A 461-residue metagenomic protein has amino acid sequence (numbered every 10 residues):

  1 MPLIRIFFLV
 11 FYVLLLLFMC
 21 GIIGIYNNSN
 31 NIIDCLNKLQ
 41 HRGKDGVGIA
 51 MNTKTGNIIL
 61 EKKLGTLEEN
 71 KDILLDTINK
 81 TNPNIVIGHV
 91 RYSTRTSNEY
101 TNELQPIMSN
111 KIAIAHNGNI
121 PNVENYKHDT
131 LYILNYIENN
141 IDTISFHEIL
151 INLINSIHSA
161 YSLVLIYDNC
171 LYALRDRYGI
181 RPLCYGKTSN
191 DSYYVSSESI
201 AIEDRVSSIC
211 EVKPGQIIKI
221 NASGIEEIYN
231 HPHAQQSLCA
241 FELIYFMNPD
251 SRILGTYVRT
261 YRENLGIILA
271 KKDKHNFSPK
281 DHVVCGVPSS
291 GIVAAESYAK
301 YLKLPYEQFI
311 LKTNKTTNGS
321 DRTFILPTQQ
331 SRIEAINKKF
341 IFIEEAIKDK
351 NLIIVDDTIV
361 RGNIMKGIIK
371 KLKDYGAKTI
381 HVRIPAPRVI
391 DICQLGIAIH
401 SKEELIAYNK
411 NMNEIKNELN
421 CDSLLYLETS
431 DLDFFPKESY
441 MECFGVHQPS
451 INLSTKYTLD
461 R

Functional and structural regions predicted by a protein language model:
L3-L17: Hydrophobic alpha-helical signal peptides and transmembrane signal-/tail-anchor segments that drive secretory-pathway
V13-K213, K219-H282, V287: Conserved short alpha-helical segments that host acidic/polar catalytic motifs at enzyme active sites
K71, L131-L134, Y306-R322, E418-F434: A conserved beta-strand->alpha-helix junction
T94, N122, I180-R181, I202-E203 (+6 more regions): Flexible loop/turn segments at secondary-structure boundaries
T143, K274-K280, K300-E307, I343-K348 (+1 more regions): Secondary-structure transition/capping motifs at alpha-helix termini and the adjoining loop/turn into the next element
I154, N169-C170, R205-I209, K370-R461: PRPP-dependent phosphoribosyltransferase catalytic core
V284, G291-Y298, Y306, N351-L372: Extended, hydrophobic alpha-helical segments in both membrane/secreted and soluble proteins
K303-L352, I390-H400: Short, glycine/charge-rich flexible loops or terminal/linker lids adjacent to PRPP-binding catalytic cores
